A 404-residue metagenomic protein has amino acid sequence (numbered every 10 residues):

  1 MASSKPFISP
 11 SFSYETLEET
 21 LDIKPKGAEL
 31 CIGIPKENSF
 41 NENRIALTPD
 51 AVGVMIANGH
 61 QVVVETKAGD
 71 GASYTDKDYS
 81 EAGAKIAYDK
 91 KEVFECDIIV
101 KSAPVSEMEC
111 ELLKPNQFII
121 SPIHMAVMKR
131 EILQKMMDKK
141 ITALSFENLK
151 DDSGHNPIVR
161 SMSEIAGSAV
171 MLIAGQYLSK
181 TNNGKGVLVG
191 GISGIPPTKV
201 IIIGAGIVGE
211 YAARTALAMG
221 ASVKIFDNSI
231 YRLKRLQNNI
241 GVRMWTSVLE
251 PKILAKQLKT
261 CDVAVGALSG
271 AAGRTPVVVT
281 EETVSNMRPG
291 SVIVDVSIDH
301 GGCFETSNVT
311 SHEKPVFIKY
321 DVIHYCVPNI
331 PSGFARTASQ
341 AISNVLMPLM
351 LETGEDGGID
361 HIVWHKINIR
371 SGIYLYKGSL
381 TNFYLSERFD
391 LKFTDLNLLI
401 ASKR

Functional and structural regions predicted by a protein language model:
M1-C31, E37-S39, E107-T198, V327-N329: Glycine/serine-rich phosphate-binding loop and adjoining beta1-alpha1 elements at the start of nucleotide-handling
P35-K36, F40-D70, T181-G266: Glycine-rich phosphate/diphosphate-binding loop of Rossmann-like nucleotide-binding domains
V52, D76, L133, M171 (+5 more regions): Generic hydrophobic/aromatic pocket-lining and core-packing "Φ" positions
V63-K85: N-terminal beta-loop-helix "entrance" segment that forms/cooperates in small-molecule cofactor or anionic ligand
G83-E95, T246-Q257: Short acidic low-complexity segments
V93-C96, P115, K259-T260, P289: Alpha-helix C-terminal capping/helix-to-coil transition sites in glycosyltransferase folds
E147-I173, Y177-L188, I298, C303-R404: Adenosine-phosphate binding glycine-rich loop
V242-Y320: Rossmann-like adenosine-cofactor binding region
